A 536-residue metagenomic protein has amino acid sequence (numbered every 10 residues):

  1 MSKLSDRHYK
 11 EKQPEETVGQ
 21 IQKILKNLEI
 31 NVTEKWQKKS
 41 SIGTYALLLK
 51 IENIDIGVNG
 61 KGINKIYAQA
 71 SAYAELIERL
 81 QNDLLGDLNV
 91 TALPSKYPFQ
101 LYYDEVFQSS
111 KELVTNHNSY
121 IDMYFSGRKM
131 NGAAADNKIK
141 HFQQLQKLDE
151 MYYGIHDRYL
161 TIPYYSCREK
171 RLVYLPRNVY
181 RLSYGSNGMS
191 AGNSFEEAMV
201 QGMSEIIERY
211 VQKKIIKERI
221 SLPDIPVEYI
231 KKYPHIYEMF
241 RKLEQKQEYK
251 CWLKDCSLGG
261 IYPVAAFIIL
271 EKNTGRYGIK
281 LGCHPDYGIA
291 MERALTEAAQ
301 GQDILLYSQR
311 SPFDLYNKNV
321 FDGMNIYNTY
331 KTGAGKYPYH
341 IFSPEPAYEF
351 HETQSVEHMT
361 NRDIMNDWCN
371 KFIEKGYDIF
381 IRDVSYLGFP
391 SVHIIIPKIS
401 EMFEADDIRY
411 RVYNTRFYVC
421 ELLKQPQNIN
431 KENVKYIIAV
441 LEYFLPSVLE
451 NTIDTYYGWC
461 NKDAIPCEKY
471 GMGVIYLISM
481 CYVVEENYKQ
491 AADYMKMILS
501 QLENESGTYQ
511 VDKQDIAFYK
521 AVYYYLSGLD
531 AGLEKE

Functional and structural regions predicted by a protein language model:
M1-E536: Helix-biased "structured C-terminal domain" signature
